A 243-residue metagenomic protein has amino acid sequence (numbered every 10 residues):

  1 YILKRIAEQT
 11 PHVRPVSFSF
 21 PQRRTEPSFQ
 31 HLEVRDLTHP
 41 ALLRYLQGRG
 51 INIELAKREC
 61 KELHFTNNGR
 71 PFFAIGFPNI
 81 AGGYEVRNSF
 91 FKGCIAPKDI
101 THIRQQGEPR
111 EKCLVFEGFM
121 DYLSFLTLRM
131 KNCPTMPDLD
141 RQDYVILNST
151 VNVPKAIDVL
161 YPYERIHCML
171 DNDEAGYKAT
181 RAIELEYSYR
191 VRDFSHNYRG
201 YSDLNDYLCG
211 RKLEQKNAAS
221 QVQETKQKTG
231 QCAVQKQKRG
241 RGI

Functional and structural regions predicted by a protein language model:
Y1-K4, R58-H64, D206-L208, K212: Short, small/acidic-rich helices and loops at N termini and domain boundaries of DNA replication/processing enzymes
Y1-Y45: Non-catalytic accessory segments of DNA primases and related replication-initiation nucleases
S19, L55-N68: Short, surface-exposed recognition loops or helix-turn segments adjacent to catalytic cores
P40-G48, L55, A74-F77: Terminal domain-start segments
L46, E117, F125, C168 (+1 more regions): Terminal peptide-recognition signature
Q47-G48, N52, E186-Y189: Residues at alpha-helix termini
F65-V159: Phosphate-handling DNA/RNA-contact segment within nucleic-acid enzymes
R129-I243: TOPRIM fold recognition
